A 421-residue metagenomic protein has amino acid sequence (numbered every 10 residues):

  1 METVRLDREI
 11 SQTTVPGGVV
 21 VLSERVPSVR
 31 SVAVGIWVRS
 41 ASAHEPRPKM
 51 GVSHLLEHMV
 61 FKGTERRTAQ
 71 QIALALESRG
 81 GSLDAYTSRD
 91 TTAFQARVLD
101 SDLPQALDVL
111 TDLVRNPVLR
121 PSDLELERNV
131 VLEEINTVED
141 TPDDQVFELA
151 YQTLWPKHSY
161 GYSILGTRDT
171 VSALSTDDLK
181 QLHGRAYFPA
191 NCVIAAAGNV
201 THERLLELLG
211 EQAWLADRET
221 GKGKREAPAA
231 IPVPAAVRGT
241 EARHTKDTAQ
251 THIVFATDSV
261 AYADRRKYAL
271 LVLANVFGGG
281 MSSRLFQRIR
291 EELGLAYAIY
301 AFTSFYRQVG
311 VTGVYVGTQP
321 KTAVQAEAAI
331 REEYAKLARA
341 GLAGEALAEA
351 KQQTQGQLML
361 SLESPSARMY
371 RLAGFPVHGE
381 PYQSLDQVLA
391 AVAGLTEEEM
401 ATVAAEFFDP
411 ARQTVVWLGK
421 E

Functional and structural regions predicted by a protein language model:
M1-S31: N- or domain-start disorder-to-order transition segments that initiate the globular core
V4-D7, A227, A235-R238: Short solvent-exposed loop/turn micro-motifs enriched in small/polar/acidic residues
R8-I10, T14, R25, A69-R225 (+6 more regions): Charge-rich, well-structured scaffold segments of protease-associated domains
G18, R25-L76, A150, R265-F277 (+1 more regions): Active/ligand-binding-proximal structured segments within catalytic/core domains that scaffold catalytic residues
H54, H58, H202, H252: Histidine-centered active-site/metal-ligand motif
F255: A domain-level signal for the structural core that forms small-molecule/cofactor-binding pockets and catalytic centers
